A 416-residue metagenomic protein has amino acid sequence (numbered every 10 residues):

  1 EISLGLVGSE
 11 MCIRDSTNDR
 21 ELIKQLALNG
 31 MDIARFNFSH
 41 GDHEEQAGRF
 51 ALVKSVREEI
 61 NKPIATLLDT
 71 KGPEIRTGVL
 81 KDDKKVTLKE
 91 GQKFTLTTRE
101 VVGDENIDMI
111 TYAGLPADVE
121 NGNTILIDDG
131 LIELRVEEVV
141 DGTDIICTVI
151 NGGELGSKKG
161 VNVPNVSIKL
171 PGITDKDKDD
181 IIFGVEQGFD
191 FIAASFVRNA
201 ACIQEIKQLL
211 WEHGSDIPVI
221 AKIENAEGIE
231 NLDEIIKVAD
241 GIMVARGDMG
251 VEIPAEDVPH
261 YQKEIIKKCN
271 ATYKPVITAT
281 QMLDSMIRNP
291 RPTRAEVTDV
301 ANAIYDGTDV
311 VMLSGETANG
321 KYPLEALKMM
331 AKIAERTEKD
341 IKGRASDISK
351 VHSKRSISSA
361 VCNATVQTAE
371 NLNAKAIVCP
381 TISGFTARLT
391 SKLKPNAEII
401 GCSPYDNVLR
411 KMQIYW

Functional and structural regions predicted by a protein language model:
E1-G8, C12-I13: Single conserved hydrophobic/aromatic residue that forms the stacking wall/gate of nucleotide- or nucleobase-binding
S9-E10, A34-F36, T66-T70, I192-A194 (+5 more regions): Hydrophobic faces of well-ordered beta-strands that scaffold small-molecule active sites in alpha/beta enzyme cores
R14-S16, E45, P171-T280, M286-V297 (+1 more regions): Conserved alpha/beta-domain cores
A47-V53, K207, T317-D340: C-terminal helical cap(s) of enzyme catalytic domains, especially alpha/beta-barrels
A51, G72, T77-I181: Beta-strand/loop-dominated core regions that host nucleotide or nucleotide-derived cofactor-binding catalytic loops
G160, K169, I220, A271 (+1 more regions): Long, charged amphipathic helices and adjacent flexible linkers at domain junctions
M249-G250, M282-E296, V310-K321, S346-V351 (+1 more regions): Short beta-alpha connecting loops at secondary-structure transitions that line or flank enzyme active sites
T386-R388, K394-W416: Nucleotide-binding motor/catalytic cores of P-loop/tubulin-like NTPases across gene-expression machines
